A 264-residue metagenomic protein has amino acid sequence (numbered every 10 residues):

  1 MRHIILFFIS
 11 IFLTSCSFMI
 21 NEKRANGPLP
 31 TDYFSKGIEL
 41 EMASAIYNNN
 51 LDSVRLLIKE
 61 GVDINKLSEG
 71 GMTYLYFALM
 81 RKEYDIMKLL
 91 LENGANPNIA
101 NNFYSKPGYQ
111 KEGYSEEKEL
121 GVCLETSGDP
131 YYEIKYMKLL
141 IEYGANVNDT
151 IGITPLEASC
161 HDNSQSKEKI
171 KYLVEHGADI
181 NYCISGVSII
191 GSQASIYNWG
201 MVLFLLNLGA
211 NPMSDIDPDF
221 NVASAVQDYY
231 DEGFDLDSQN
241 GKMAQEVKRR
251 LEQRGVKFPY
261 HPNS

Functional and structural regions predicted by a protein language model:
M1-I4: Positively charged n-region of N-terminal signal peptides that target proteins for export
T14-S15: C-terminal motif of bacterial Sec signal peptides marking the signal peptidase cleavage site
I20-G70: N-terminal segments that cap or nucleate solenoid repeat domains
D32-S44, L67-Y76, A100-S127, D149-H161 (+3 more regions): Ankyrin-repeat boundary/"N-cap" motif
N49, K82, Y131-Y132, N163-Q165 (+1 more regions): Ankyrin-repeat intra-repeat helix-capping/turn positions
D52-S53, D85-I86, Y132-Y136, E168-K169 (+3 more regions): Conserved ankyrin/ankyrin-like repeat signature
R55-D63, K88-N96, K138-N146, K171-D179 (+2 more regions): Ankyrin repeat domain, specifically the short helix-to-loop turn at the C-terminus of the second helix of each repeat
D228-S264: Terminal, low-structured helical/coil segments at or just beyond the last alpha-helical repeat
